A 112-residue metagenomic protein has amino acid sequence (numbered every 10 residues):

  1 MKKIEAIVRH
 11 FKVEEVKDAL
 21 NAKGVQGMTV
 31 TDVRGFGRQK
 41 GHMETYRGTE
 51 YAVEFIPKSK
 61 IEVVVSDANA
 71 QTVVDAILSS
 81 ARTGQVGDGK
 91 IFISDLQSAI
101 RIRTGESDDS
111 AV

Functional and structural regions predicted by a protein language model:
M1-V112: Positively charged, small/polar-rich N-terminal and surface patches that mediate targeting and assembly and bind
